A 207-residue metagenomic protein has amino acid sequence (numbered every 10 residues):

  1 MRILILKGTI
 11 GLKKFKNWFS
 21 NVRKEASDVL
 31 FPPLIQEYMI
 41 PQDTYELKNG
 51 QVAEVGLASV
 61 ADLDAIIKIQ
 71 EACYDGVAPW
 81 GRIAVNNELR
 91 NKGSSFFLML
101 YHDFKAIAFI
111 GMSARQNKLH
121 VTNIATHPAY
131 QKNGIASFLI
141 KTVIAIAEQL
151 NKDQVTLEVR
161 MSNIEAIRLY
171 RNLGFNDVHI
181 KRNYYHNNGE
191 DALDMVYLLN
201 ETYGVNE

Functional and structural regions predicted by a protein language model:
M1-L47: Acyl-donor-binding surface of acyltransferase catalytic domains
G8, F15-F19, Y38-I40, K48-Q51 (+6 more regions): Acetyl-CoA-dependent GNAT
L30-L34, Q42, Q154, R160 (+1 more regions): Conserved catalytic core of the tyrosine transesterase superfamily
S95, E190-D194: Short hydrophobic/aromatic beta-strand or adjacent loop that forms the aromatic wall/cage of a ligand/substrate-binding
H127-K141, Q154, M161-R168, N172-L173: Conserved glycine-rich acetyl-CoA-binding loop
A147-E158, L169, K181: Conserved GNAT acetyl-CoA-binding A-motif
E158, N176-D191: Conserved catalytic-core motifs of GNAT/GCN5-like acyltransferases
